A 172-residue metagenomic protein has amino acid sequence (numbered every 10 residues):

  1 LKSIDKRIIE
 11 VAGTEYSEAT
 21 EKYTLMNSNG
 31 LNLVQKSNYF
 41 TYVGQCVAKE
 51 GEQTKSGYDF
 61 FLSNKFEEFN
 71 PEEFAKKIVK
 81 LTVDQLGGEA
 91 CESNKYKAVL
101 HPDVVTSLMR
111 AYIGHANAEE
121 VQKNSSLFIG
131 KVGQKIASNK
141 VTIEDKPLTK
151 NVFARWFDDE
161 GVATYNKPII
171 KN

Functional and structural regions predicted by a protein language model:
L1-R155: Active-site bordering "gate/hinge" segments that shape substrate access to catalytic or cofactor-binding pockets
D158-V162: Short loop/turn motifs at secondary-structure junctions and domain boundaries
T164-N172: Long, low-charge, small-residue-enriched segments that form tightly packed helices used for assembly/packing
